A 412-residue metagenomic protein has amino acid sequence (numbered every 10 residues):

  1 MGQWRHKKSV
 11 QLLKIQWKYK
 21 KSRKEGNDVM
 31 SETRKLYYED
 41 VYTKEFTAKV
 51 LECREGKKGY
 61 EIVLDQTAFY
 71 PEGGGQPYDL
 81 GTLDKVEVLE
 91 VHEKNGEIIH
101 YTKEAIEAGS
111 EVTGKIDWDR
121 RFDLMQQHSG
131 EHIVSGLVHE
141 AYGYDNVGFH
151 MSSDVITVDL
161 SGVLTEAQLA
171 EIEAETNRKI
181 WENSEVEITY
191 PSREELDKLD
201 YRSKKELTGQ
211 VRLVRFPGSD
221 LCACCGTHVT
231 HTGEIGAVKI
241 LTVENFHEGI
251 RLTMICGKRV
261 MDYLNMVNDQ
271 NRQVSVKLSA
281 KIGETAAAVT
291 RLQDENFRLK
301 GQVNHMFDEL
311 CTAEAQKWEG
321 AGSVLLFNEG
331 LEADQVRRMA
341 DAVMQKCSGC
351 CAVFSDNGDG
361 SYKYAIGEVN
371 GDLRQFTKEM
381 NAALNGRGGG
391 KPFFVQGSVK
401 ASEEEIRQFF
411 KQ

Functional and structural regions predicted by a protein language model:
L12-V29: Short, Lys/Arg-enriched N-terminal segments with co-localized hydrophobic residues within the first ~10-30 amino acids
G26-Q412: A glycine- and charged-residue-rich anion-binding loop/surface
